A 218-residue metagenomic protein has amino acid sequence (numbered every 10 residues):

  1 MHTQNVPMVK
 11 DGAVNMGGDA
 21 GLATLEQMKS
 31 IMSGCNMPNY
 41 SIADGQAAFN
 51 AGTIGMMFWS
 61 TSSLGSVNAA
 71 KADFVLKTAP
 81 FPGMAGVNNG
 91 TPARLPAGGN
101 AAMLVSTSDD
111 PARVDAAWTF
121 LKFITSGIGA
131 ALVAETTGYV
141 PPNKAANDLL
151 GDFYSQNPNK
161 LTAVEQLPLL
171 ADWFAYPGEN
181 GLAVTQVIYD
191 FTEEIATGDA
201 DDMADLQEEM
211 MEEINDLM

Functional and structural regions predicted by a protein language model:
M1-V14, A20, I54: Extracytoplasmic/periplasmic solute-binding protein
D11-N39: Glycine-centered hinge/linker elements that transmit conformational signals in sensory and ligand-binding systems
L25-M32, Q46, N50, A117-T125 (+5 more regions): Non-transmembrane alpha-helical segments in soluble domains of secreted/periplasmic/extracellular proteins
E26, S30, G34-N36, A69-Y139: Extracytoplasmic/periplasmic substrate-recognition and gating elements
M37-A51: Short helix-initiation/N-cap motifs at beta->coil->alpha
N39, N159-E213: C-terminal capping/gating helix-and-loop segments adjacent to ligand/active sites or protein-protein/ligand interfaces
Q46-A47, S63-A70, N215: Pocket-flanking alpha-helical
G55-S60, K77-A79: Paired acidic/hydrophobic, glycine-rich loop segments that form the ligand-binding mouth/hinge of periplasmic-binding
